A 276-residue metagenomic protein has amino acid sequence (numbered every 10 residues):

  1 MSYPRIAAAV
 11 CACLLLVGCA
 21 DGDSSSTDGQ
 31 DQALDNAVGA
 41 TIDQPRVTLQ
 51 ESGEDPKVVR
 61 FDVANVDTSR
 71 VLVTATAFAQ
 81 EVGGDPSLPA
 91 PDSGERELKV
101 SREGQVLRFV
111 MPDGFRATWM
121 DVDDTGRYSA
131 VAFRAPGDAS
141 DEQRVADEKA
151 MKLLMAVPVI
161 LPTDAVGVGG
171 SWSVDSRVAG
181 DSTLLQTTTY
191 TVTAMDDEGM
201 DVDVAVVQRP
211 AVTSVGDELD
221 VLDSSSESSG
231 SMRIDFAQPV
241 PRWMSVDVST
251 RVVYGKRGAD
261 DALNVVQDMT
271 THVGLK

Functional and structural regions predicted by a protein language model:
M1-A7: Bacterial N-terminal signal peptides that target proteins for export
R5, E103-V106, V166-V168: Exposed regions on extracellular, virion, or secretory-pathway luminal proteins
A9-C13, V246-V248: Hydrophobic alpha-helical membrane segments, chiefly transmembrane helices and signal peptide h-regions, characterized
L15-G18: C-terminal motif of bacterial Sec signal peptides marking the signal peptidase cleavage site
A20-D113, V174-K276: Acidic, serine/threonine-rich low-complexity disordered tracts
V106-D147: An acidic-aromatic
S129, D138-A194: Extracytoplasmic beta-rich ectodomain segments of secreted or membrane-anchored proteins
